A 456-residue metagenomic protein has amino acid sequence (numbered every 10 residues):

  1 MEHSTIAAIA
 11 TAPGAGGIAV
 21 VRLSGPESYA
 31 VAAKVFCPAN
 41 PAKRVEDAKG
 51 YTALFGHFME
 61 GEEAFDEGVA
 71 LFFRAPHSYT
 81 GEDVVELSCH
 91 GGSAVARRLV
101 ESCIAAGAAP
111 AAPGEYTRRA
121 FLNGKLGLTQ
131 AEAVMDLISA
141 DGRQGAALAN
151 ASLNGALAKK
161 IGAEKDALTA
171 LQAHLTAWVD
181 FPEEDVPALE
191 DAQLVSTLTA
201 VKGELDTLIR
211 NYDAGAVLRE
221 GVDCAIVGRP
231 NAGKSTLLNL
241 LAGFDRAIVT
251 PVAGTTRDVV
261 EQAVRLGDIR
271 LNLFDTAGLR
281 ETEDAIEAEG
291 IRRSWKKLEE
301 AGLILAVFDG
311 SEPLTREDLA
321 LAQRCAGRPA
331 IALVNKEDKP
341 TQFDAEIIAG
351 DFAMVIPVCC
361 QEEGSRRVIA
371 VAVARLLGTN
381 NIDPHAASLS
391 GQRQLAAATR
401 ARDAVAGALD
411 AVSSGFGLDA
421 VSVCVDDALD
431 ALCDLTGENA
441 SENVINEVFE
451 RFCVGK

Functional and structural regions predicted by a protein language model:
M1-A147, A151, G155, I331: A glycine-rich (often HGG/GG-containing) alpha/beta subdomain
E2-I9, P13, R143-R265, T282-D284 (+1 more regions): C-terminal-of-GTPase-core extension/linker across diverse P-loop GTPases
F55-F65, A70-R74, G254-T282, E300: Switch I (G2) and immediately adjacent beta-strands of P-loop GTPase domains
A242, A277-G278, G302, D309-G310 (+1 more regions): Short glycine-/small-residue-rich Rossmann-like dinucleotide-binding loops
L271, L303, I331: Short, Asp-centered acidic motifs that coordinate Mg2+ and/or phosphate in catalytic or ligand-binding sites
L273, V307, L333: Generic enzyme active-site microenvironment
E287-S311: Inter-motif core of Ras-like GTPase G domains
